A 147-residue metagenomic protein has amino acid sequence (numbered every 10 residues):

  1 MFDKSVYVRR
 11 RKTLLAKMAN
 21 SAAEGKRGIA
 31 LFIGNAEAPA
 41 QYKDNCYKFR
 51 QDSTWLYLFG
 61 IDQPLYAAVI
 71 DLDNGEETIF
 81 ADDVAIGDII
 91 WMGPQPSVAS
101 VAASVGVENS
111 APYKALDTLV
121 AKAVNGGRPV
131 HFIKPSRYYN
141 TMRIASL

Functional and structural regions predicted by a protein language model:
M1-L147: A composition/biophysics-driven feature that prefers long, compositionally simple stretches
